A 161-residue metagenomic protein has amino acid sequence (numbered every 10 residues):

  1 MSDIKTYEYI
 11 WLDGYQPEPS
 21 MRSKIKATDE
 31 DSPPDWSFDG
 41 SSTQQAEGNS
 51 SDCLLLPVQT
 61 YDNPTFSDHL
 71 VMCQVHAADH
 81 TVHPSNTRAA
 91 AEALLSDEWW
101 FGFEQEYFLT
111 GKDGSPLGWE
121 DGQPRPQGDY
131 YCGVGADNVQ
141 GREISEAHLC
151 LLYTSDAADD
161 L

Functional and structural regions predicted by a protein language model:
M1-L152: ATP/Mg2+-dependent ligation/transfer catalytic cores
Y153-L161: Single conserved hydrophobic/aromatic residue that forms the stacking wall/gate of nucleotide- or nucleobase-binding
